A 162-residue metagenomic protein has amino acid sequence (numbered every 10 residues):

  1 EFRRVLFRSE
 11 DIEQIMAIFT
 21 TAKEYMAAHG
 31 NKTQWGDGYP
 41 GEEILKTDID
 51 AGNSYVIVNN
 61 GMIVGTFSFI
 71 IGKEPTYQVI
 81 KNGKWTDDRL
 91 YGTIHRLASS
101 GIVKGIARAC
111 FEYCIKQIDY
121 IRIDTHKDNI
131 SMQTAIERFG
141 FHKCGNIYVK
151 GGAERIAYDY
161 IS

Functional and structural regions predicted by a protein language model:
E1-L6: Short, small-residue-biased leader/transition segments that mark boundaries at the very start of proteins
K23-I44: Conserved GNAT-fold acetyl-CoA-binding loop/helix
E43-V56, K73-P75: A short helix-loop-beta-strand connector motif used in the catalytic cores of GNAT acetyltransferases and, in some
V56, M62-G72: Conserved beta-strand in the GNAT
S68-I102: Conserved acyl-donor/pantetheine-binding loop and adjacent beta-alpha core of acyl/acetyltransferases and related
S99-K116, Q133-R138: Conserved acetyl-CoA-binding loop-helix of GNAT-fold acetyltransferases
R108, D128-G145, A153: Conserved active-site alpha-helix within GNAT-family acetyltransferase domains
K116-D128: Conserved GNAT acetyl-CoA-binding A-motif
